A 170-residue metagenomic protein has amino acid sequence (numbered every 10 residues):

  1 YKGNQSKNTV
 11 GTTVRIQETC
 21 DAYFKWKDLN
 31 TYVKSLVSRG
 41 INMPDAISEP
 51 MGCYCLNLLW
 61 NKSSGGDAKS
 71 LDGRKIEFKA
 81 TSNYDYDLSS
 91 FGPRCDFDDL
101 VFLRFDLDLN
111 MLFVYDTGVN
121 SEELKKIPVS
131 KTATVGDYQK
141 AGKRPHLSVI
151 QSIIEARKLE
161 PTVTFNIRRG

Functional and structural regions predicted by a protein language model:
Y1-R74, F78-G170: Nucleic-acid endonuclease domains
